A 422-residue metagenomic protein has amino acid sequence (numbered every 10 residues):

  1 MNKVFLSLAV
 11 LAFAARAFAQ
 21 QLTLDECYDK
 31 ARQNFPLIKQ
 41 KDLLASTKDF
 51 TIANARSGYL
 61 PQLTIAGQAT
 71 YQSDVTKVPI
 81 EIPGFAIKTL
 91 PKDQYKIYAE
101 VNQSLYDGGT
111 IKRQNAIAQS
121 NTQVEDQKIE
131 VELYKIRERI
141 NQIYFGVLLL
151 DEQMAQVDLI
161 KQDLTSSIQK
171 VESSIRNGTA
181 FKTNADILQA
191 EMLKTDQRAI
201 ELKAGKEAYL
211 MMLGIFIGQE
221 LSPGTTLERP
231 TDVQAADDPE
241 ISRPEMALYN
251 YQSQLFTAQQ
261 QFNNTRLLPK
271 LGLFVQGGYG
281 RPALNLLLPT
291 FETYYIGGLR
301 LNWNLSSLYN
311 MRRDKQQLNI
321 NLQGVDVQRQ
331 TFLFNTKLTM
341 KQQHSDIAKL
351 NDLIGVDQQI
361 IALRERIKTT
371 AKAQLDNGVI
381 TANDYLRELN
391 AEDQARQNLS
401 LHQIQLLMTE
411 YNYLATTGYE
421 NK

Functional and structural regions predicted by a protein language model:
L6-S7, D25-Y28, L221, N398-K422: Acidic, low-complexity, intrinsically disordered peripheral segments
A14-A15: N-terminal signal peptide c-region/cleavage motif recognized by signal peptidases
A19-T64, T179-F181, I217-Q259, N304 (+1 more regions): Bacterial Sec-pathway N-terminal export signals of envelope proteins
K39, Q62-E81, P91, N102-V131 (+4 more regions): Small/polar (Gly/Ser/Thr/Ala-rich) solvent-exposed segments that form structured loops/beta-strands/short helices used
Q40-A55, E132, I136-A155, S173 (+4 more regions): Amphipathic alpha-helical coiled-coil segments
F50, E132-A247, D346, L350 (+2 more regions): Periplasmic alpha-helical coiled-coil/stalk elements that build and connect Gram-negative outer-membrane
Q94-K96, Q142, I187, K270 (+1 more regions): Transmembrane beta-barrel architecture of outer-membrane proteins
Y98-E100, Y144, I296-R300, H344: Membrane-embedded beta-strand positions in outer-membrane beta-barrel channels/transporters
